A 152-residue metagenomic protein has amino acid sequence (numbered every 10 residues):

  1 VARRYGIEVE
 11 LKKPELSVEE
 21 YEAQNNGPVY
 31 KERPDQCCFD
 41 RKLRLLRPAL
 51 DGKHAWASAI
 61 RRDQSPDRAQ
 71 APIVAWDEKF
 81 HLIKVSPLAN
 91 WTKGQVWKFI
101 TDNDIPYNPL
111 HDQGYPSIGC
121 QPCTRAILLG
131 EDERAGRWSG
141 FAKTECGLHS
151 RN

Functional and structural regions predicted by a protein language model:
V1-N152: Nucleotide-activated chemistry modules centered on ATP-dependent adenylation/adenylyltransferase
